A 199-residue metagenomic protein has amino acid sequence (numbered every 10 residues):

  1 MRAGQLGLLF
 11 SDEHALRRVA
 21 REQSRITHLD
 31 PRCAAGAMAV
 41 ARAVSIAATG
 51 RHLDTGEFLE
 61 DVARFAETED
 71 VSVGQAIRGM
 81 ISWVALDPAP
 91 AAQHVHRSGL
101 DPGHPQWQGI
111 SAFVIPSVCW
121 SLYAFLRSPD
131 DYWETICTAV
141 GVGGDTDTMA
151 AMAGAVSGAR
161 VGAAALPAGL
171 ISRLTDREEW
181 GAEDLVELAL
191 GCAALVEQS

Functional and structural regions predicted by a protein language model:
M1-R127, I136-A139, V156: Amphipathic alpha-helical interface segments
L29, E69-V71, D145-T148, G181-A182: Secretory-pathway/luminal and periplasmic proteins that interact with or process carbohydrate-rich
A89, L126-P129, W180, V186: A generic structural signal for solvent-exposed, polar alpha-helical segments
S111-T175: Glycine-rich, charge-dense phosphate/pyrophosphate-binding loop(s) and the adjacent flexible "lid"/catalytic subdomain
R160-S199: Conserved glycine-rich phosphate/nucleotide-binding loop and adjacent Mg2+-coordinating catalytic segment
